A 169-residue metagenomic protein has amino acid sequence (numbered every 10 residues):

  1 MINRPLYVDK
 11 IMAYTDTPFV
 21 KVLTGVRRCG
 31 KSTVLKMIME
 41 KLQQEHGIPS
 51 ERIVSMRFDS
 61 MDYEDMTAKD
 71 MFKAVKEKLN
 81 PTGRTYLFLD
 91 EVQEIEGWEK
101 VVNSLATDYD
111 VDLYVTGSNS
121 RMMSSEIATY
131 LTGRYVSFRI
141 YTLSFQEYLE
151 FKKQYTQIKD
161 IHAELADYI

Functional and structural regions predicted by a protein language model:
I2-P18: Pre-Walker A adenine-sensing motif
L23: Hydrophobic anchor at the beta1->P-loop junction of P-loop NTPases
V26: P-loop (Walker A) phosphate-binding loop of NTP-binding proteins
K31-S32: Conserved lysine of the Walker
R52-T85: Short glycine-rich substrate-engagement loop in P-loop NTPases that contacts/grips substrate
N80-W98: Conserved P-loop NTPase "ATPase switch" module shared by AAA+ and STAND
E99-V115, N119, A128-Y130: Conserved catalytic/switch belt of AAA+ P-loop NTPases
S120, S125-I169: Interdomain motor-coupling "hinge/lid" segment immediately C-terminal to the ATP-binding subdomain of NTP-driven enzymes
